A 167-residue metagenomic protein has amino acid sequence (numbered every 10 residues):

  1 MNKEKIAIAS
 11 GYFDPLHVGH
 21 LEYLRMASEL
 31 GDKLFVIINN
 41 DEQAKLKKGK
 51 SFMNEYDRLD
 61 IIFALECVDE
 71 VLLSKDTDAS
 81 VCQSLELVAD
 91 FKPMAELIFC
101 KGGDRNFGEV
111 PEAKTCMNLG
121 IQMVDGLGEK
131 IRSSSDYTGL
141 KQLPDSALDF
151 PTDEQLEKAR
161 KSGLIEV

Functional and structural regions predicted by a protein language model:
M1-V167: Nucleotidyltransferase catalytic core that binds NTPs
